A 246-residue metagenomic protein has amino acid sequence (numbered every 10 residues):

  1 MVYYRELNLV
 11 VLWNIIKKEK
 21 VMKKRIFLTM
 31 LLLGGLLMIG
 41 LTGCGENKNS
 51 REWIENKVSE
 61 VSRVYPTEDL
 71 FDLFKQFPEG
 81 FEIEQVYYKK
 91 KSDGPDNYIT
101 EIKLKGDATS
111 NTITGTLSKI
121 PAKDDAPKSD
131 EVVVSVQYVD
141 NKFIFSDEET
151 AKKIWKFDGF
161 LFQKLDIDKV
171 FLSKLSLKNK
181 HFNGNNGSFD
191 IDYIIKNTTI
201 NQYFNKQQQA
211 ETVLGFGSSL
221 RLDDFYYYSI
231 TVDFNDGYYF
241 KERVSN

Functional and structural regions predicted by a protein language model:
Y3-V21: Short, Lys/Arg-enriched N-terminal segments with co-localized hydrophobic residues within the first ~10-30 amino acids
M22-K48: Sec-dependent N-terminal signal peptides of Gram-positive bacterial secreted proteins and lipoproteins
G40-Y88, S92: N-terminal leader/targeting segments and the immediate start of mature chains
E84-K91, S118-I120, D192-I200: Generic short beta-strand segments
E101-K156: An acidic-aromatic
V136-N185: Flexible, processing/modification-adjacent segments and terminal tails in exported/periplasmic/extracellular proteins
I167-S219: Extended beta-strand-rich segments in extracellular/periplasmic secretory proteins, especially within noncatalytic
A210-N246: Acidic, serine/threonine-rich low-complexity disordered tracts
